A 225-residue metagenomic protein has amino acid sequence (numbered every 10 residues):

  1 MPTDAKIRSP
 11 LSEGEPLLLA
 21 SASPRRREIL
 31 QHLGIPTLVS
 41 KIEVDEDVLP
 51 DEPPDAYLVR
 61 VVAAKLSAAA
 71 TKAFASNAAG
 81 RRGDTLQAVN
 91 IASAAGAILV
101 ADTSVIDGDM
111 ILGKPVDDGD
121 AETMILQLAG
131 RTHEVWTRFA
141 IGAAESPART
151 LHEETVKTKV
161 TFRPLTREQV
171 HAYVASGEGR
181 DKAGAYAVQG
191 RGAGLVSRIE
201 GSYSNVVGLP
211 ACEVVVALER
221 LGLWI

Functional and structural regions predicted by a protein language model:
M1-K6, P24, K41-I42: Short glycine/proline-centered loop/turn elements that form peptide/ligand docking sites
P2-L17, P54-I225: Anionic-ligand binding patches
G14-S40, R220, W224: N-terminal G-site helix/loop of the GST-like fold
S23, E43, T103-V105: Short glycine-rich, polar/acidic loop-and-turn segments at beta strand-coil junctions
G34-D51, T150-K157: Short glycine-rich, Thr/Ser-proximal phosphate-binding strand/loop in the N-terminal lobe of ATP-dependent enzymes
